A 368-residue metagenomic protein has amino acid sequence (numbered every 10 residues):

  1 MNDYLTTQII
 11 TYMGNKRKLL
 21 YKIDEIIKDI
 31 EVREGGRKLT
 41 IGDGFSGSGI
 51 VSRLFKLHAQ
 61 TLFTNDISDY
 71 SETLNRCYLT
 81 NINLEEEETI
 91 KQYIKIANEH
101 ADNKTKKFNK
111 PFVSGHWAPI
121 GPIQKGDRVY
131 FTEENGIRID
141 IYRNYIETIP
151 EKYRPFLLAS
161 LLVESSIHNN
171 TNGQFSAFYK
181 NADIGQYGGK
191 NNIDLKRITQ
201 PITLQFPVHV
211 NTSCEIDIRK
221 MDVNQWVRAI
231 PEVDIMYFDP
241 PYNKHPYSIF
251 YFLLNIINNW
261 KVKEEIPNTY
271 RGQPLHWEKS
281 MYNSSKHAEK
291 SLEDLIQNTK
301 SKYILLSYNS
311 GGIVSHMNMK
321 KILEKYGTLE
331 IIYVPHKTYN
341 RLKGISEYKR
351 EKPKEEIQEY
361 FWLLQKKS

Functional and structural regions predicted by a protein language model:
M1-G44, I50-L57, E72-L74, N81: S-adenosyl-L-methionine
Y4, L20, E25, P119-F250 (+1 more regions): SAM-dependent nucleic-acid methyltransferase catalytic core
L39, Q60, V233-D234, K302: Conserved acidic residues
L39-T105, V113-A118, K125-D127, I141-E147 (+4 more regions): SAM cofactor-binding core of SAM-dependent methyltransferases, primarily the Rossmann-like beta-alpha-beta module
L84-K95, D239, Y348-L363: A polyampholytic, Gly/Pro-enriched intrinsically disordered region
N243-K300: SAM-dependent methyltransferase catalytic-core segment centered on the flexible catalytic loop and adjoining short
K279-G327: Conserved Class I SAM-dependent methyltransferase catalytic core
H316-K320, G327-S368: Class I S-adenosyl-L-methionine
